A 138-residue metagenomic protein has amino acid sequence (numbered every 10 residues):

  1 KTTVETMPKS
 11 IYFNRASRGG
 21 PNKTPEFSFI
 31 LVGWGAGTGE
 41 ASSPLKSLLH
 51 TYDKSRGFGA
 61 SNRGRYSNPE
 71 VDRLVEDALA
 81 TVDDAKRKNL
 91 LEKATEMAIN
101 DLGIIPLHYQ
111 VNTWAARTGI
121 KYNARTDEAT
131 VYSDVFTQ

Functional and structural regions predicted by a protein language model:
K1-K54, P106: Periplasmic binding protein-like
F13, F27, S42, K46 (+4 more regions): Extracytoplasmic/secreted envelope proteins and their assembly/folding machinery, especially bacterial periplasmic
S17-P25, K46-E76, A80, Y109-Q138: Short, solvent-exposed loop/beta-turn-alpha elements that line the ligand-binding surface or hinge of extracytoplasmic
K23-G33, T38, T81-T118: Bilobed periplasmic-binding protein-like "clamshell/Venus-flytrap" ligand-binding domains
